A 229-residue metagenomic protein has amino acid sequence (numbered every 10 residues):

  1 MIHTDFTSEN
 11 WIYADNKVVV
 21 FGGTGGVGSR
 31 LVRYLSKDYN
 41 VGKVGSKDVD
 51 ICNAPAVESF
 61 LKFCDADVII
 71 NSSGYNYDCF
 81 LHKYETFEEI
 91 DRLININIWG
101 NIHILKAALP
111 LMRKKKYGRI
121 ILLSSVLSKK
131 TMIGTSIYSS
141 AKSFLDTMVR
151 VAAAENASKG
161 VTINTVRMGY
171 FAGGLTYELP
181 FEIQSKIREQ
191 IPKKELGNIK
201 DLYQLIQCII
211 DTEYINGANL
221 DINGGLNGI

Functional and structural regions predicted by a protein language model:
T24, G28-V32: N-terminal Rossmann NAD(P)H-binding glycine-rich loop of SDR-like oxidoreductase domains
Y75, T86-I102, Y117, I121 (+2 more regions): Catalytic Tyr-X3-Lys loop
N76-D91, G134-I137, L175-F181: Conserved mid-core segment of classical short-chain dehydrogenase/reductases
L105, A141: Active-site helix of classical SDR
P110, A154-E155: Alpha-helical segment proximal to the catalytic Tyr-Lys
S125: Residue(s) in the substrate-gating loop at a strand-loop-helix junction that position the organic substrate next
A157, T162, I215-A218: Short, small/polar-rich loop/turn modules that mediate ligand/substrate recognition or access, typified
E195-I222: C-terminal substrate-recognition "lid" of short-chain dehydrogenase/reductases
